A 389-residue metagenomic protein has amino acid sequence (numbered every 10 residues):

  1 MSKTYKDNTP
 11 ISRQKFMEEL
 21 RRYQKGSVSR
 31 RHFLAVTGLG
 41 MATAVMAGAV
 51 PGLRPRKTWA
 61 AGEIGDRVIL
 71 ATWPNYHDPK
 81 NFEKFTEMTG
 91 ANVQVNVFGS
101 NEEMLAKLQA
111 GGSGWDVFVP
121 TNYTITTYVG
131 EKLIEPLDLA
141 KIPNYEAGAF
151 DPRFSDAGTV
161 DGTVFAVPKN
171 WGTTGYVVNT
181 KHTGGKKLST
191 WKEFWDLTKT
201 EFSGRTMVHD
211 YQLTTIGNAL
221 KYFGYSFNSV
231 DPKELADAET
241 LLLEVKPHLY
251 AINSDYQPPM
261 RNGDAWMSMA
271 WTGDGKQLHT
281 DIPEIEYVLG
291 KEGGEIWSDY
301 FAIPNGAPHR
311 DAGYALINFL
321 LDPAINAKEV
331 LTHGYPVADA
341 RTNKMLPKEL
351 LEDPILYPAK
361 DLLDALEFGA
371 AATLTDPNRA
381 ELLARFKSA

Functional and structural regions predicted by a protein language model:
M1-H32, R56-K57: N-terminal secretory signal peptides
N8-S12, F16, R22, P258 (+1 more regions): Conserved C-terminal helix/tail region of periplasmic/extracytoplasmic solute-binding proteins
V28-A49: N-terminal export leaders
W59-T127: Early extracytoplasmic/lumenal segment of secretory-pathway proteins
S113-V117, E135-L139, N144-Y176, G204-T206: A structural signal for short loop-to-beta-strand junctions that line the ligand-binding cleft of periplasmic/secreted
E135-E146, A166, P283-E295, P304-A307: Short beta-strand->loop
M207-Y211, T215-A219, F223-G290: Ligand-binding pocket segment of bilobal, Venus flytrap-like solute-binding proteins
D299, P304-D364: Mature extracytoplasmic/periplasmic domains
